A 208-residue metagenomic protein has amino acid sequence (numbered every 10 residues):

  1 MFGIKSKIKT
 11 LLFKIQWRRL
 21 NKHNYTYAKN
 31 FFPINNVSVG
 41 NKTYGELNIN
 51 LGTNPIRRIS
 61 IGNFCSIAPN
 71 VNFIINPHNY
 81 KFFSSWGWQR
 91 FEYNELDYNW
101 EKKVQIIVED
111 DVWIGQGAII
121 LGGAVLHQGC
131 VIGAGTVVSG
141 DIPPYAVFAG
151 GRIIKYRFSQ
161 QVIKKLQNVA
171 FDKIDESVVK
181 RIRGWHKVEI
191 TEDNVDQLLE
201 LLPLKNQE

Functional and structural regions predicted by a protein language model:
M1-F32: Membrane-proximal basic amphipathic "stem/tether" segments
I4, A28, V39, E200-E208: Non-transmembrane, interaction-prone segments in cytosolic or luminal domains
I8-L12, L20, L47, L51 (+5 more regions): Generic detector of leucine side chains in alpha-helical contexts
Y25-N79, Q89-F91, E95-I154: Structural signal for interior beta-strand "rungs" in well-ordered beta-sheet cores of soluble enzyme domains
Y80-F83, L198-E200: A generic signature of intrinsically disordered, low-complexity regions enriched in glycine/proline and charged/polar
W86: Extended ligand-binding groove/face enriched in aromatic
E92-I120, G151-E208: C-terminal segments of enzyme domains that contribute to small-molecule binding surfaces
